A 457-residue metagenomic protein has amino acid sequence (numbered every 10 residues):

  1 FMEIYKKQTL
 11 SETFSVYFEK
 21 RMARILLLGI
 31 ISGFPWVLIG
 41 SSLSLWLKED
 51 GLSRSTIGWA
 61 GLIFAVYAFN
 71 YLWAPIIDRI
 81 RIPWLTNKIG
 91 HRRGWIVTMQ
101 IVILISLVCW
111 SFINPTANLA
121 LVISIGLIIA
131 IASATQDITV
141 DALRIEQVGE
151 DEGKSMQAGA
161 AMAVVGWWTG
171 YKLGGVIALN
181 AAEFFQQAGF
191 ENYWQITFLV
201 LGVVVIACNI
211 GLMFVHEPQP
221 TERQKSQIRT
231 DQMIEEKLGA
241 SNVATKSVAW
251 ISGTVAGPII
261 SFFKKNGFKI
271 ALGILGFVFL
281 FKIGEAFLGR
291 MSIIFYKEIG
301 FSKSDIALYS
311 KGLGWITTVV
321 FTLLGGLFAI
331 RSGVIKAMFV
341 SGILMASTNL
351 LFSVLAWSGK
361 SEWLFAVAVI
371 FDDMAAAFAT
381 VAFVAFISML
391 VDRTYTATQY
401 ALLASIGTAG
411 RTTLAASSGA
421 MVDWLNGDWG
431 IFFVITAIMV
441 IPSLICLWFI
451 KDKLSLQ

Functional and structural regions predicted by a protein language model:
M2-E19, I105, S111-I123, T135 (+3 more regions): Intracellular loop-helix junctions on the cytosolic face of multi-pass helical membrane proteins
K7-Y67, L272-F277, F281-F295, I299 (+1 more regions): Helix-loop boundary and gating motifs at the non-cytosolic
V66-W73, L308-I330, S341, T348: Transmembrane alpha-helices of Major Facilitator/SLC transporters
N70-K88, V320-A337, V422-D423: Helix-to-loop junctions at the C-terminal end of transmembrane segments in multipass secondary transporters
D78-I80, S111, L173-N192, G326-L327 (+1 more regions): Transmembrane alpha-helix termini and helix-breaking/packing motifs in multi-pass membrane transporters
G94-T116, I343-K360: C-terminal ends and interior cores of transmembrane alpha-helices in multi-pass membrane transporters/permeases
T135-G149, F378-D392: Intracellular juxtamembrane helix-capping segments at the cytosolic ends of symmetry-related transmembrane helices
K336-F383: C-terminal transmembrane helical hairpin of 12-TM major facilitator-type secondary transporters
